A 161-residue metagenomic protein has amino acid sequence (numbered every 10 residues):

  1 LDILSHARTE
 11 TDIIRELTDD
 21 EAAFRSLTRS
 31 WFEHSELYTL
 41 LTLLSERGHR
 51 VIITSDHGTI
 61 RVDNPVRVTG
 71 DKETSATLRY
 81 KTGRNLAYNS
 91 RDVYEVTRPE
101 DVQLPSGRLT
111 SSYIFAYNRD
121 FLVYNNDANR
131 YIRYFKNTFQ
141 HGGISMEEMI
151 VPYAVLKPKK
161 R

Functional and structural regions predicted by a protein language model:
L1-R161: Feature captures the catalytic ectodomains and active-site-proximal regions of enzymes that hydrolyze or transfer
